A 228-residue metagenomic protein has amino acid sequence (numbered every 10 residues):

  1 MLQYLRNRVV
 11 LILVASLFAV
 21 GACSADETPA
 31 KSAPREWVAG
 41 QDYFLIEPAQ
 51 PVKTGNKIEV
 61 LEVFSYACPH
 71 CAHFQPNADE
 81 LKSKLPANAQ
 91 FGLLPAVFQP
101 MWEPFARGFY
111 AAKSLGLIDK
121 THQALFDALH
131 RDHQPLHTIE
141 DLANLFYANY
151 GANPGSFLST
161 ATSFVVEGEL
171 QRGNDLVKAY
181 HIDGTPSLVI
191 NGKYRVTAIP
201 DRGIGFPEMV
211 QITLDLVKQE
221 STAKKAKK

Functional and structural regions predicted by a protein language model:
L2-P100, V217-K228: Extracytoplasmic thiol/disulfide redox context detector
Y4-L5, A148-K228: C-terminal cap of thioredoxin/glutaredoxin-like
I58-V60, P86-A89, K120-A124, G151-P154 (+1 more regions): A short alpha-helix capping/helix-coil boundary motif
Y66-H70, V97-M101, D127-D132, V165-V166 (+1 more regions): Solvent-exposed loop/turn segments at secondary-structure junctions within structured extracellular/periplasmic domains
C71, M101-W102, P135, L170 (+1 more regions): Alpha-helix N-cap/helix-start motif
Q75-K82, F105-F109, H122, I139 (+5 more regions): Extracytoplasmic/secreted envelope proteins and their assembly/folding machinery, especially bacterial periplasmic
K82, A112-G116, H181, V217: Generic helix-packing signal
P86-L115, D119-F146: Structural microenvironment flanking redox-active thiols in thiol-disulfide oxidoreductases
